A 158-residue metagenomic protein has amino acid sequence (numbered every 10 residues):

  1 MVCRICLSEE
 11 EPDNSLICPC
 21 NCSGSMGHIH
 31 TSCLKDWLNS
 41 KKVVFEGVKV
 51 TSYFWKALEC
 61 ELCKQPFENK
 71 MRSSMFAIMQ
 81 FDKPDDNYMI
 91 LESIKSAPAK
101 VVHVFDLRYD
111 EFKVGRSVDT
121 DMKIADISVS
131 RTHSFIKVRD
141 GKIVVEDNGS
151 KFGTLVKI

Functional and structural regions predicted by a protein language model:
M1-C20, K64-S74: Small Cys/His zinc-coordinating "RING-like" fingers
C3, D13, M26-G27, T31 (+5 more regions): Generic preference for well-ordered alpha-helical elements
E9-M26, V44-V50: Canonical RING-type zinc finger of E3 ubiquitin-protein ligases
E10, N14, L38-F45, F67 (+3 more regions): Eukaryotic basic, amphipathic alpha-helical target segments in cytosolic regions
E10, S25, Q65-E68, S96 (+4 more regions): Conserved beta-strand elements of beta-rich interaction domains across eukaryotes, especially beta-propellers
S25-V44: Cys/His-coordinated zinc-finger cores
F54, E61-I127: Intrinsically disordered, low-complexity acidic Ser/Thr-rich regulatory segments
V102-I158: Forkhead-associated
